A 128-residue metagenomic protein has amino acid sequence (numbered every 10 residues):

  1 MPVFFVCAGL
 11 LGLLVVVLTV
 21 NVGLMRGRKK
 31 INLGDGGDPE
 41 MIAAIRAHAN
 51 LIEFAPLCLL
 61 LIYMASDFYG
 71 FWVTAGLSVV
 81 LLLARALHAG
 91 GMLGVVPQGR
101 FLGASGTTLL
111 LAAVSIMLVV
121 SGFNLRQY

Functional and structural regions predicted by a protein language model:
P2, E40, A44-A47, A65 (+2 more regions): Juxtamembrane loop-transmembrane helix junctions in multi-pass integral membrane proteins, especially the extracellular
V3-L18: Alpha-helical transmembrane segments
G9, V79-L82, S105, L109: Residue-level signature of the transmembrane alpha-helical core of multi-pass small-molecule transporters
V20-R46: Cytosolic, membrane-interface loops and tails of multi-pass inner-membrane proteins
N50-I62, L111: Core segments of transmembrane alpha-helices that mediate helix-helix packing or line hydrophobic substrate/ligand
C58, A65-G94: Mid-chain, well-packed structural core segment of small domains
L87-A113: Interfacial loop-to-transmembrane junctions
I116-Y128: Juxtamembrane boundary at the C-terminal end of a transmembrane helix
